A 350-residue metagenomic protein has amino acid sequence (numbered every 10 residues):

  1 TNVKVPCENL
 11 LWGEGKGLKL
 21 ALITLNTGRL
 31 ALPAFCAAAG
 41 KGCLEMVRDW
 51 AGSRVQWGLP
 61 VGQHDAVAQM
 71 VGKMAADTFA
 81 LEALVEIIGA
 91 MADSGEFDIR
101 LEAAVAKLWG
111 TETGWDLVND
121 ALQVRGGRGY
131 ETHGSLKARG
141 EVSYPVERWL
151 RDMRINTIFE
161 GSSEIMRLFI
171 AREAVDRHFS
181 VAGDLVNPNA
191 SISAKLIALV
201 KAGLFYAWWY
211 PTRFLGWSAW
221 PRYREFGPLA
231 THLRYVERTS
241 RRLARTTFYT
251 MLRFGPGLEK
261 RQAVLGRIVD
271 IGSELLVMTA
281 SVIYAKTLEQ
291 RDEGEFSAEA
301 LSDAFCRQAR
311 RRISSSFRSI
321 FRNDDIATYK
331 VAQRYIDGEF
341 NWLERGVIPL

Functional and structural regions predicted by a protein language model:
N2-L350: Flavin-dependent oxidoreductase catalytic core characteristic of acyl-CoA dehydrogenase/oxidase-like enzymes
